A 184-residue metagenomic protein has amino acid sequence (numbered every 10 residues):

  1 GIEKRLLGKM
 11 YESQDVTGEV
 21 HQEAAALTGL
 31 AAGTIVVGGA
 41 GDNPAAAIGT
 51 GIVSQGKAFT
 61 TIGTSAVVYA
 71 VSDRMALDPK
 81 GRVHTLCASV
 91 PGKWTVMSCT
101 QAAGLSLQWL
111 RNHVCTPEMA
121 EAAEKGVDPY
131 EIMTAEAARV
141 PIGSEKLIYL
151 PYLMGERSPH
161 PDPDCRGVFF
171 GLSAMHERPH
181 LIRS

Functional and structural regions predicted by a protein language model:
G1-E3, E23: Flavin-binding catalytic cores
R5-S13, V96: A glycine-/small-polar-enriched, mobile loop at the entrance of the PLP active site in fold-type I
D15-S184: Active-site core segments that coordinate phosphate-bearing ligands/cofactors across diverse enzyme families
